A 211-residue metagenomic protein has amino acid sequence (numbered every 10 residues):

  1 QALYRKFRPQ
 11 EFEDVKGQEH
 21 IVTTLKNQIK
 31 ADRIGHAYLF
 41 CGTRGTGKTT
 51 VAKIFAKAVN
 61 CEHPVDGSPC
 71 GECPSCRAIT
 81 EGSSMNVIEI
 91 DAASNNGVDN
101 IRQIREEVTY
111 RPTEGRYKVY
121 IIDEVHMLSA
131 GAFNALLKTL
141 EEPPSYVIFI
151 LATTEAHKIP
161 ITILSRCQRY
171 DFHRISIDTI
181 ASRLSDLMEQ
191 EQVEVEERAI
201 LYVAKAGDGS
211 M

Functional and structural regions predicted by a protein language model:
Q1-R169, T179: P-loop/Walker A NTP-binding region and its immediately flanking N-terminal helices in P-loop NTPase folds
E11, R166, R183, R198-Y202: A general alpha-helix detector
H63, E191-Q192: Short, polar/flexible loop-turn hinges at active-site or ligand-entry regions and domain interfaces
D91, R169-A181, Q192-E196: Conserved AAA+ ATPase "SRH/arginine-finger" region at the nucleotide-binding site
R105, S185-M188: A conserved short alpha-helical segment within the catalytic HATPase_c
E189, R198-M211: A short helix-loop-helix "switch/interaction" segment in the helical subdomain of ASCE P-loop NTPases
